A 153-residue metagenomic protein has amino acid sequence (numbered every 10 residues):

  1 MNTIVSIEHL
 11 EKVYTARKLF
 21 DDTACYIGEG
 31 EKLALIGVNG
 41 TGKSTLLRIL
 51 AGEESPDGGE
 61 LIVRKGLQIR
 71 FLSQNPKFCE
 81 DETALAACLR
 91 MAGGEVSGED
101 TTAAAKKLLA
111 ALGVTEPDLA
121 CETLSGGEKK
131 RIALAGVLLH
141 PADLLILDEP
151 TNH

Functional and structural regions predicted by a protein language model:
N2-T3, H9, L67, S73-G136 (+1 more regions): ABC-family P-loop ATPase nucleotide-binding domains
V5, F20-D22: Conserved structural motif at the start of ABC-family nucleotide-binding domains
V5-T15, L61: Conserved beta1/A-loop at the N-terminus of ABC ATPase nucleotide-binding domains
T23, I36-V38: The feature captures the beta-strand-to-loop junction immediately N-terminal to the Walker
I27-E29, V63: Conserved hydrophobic segment flanking the Walker A/P-loop of ABC-type ATPase nucleotide-binding domains
L33-L35, L47: Short hydrophobic beta-strand immediately N-terminal to the Walker A/P-loop
A51: Helix-to-loop junction immediately C-terminal to a conserved catalytic motif
L145-E149: Catalytic Walker B motif of ABC-type/P-loop ATPase nucleotide-binding domains
